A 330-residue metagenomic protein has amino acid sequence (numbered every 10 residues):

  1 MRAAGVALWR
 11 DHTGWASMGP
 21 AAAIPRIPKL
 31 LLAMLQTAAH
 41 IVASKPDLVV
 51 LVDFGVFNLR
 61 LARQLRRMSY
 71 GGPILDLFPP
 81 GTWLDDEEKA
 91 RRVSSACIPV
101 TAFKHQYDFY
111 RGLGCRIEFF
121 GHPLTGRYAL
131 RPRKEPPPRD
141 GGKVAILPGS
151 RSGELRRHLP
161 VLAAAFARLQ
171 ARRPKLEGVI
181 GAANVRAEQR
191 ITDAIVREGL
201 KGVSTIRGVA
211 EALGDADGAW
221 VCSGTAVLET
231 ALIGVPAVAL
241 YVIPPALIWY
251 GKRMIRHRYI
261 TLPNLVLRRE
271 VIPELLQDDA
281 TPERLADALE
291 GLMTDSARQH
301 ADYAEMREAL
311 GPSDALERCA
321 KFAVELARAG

Functional and structural regions predicted by a protein language model:
M1-G330: Nucleotide-activated sugar donor-binding and catalytic core shared by glycosyltransferases and related lipid-linked
